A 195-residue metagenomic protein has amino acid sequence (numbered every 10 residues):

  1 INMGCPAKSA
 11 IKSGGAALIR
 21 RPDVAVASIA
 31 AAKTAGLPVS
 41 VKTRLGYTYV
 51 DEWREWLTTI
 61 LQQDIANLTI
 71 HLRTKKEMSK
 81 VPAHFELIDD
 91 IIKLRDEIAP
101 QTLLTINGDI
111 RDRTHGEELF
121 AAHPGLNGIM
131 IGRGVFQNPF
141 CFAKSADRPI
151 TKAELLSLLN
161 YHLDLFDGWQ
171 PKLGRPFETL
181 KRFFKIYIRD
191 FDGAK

Functional and structural regions predicted by a protein language model:
I1, I11-K12, T43, K76-E77 (+3 more regions): Generic detector of intrinsically disordered, low-complexity, polar/charged segments
N2, I19-P22, T69-R73, M78-K80 (+1 more regions): Catalytic beta/alpha-barrel core
N2-R54, T58-L61: Active-site entrance/lid segments in N-terminal catalytic domains of soluble metabolic enzymes
G4-P6, K42-T48, H71-K75, N107-R111 (+1 more regions): Active-site beta-loop-alpha junctions enriched in small/polar residues
A7-G14, K42, I70-R73, Q101 (+2 more regions): Generic, low-specificity signal for short hydrophobic/alpha-helical stretches with a mild N-terminal bias, encompassing
K8-A25, K75-E86, R148-I150: Glycine-rich tight-turn/loop motif centered on a GG-T
A10-K12, V50, S79, H115 (+1 more regions): Generic domain-boundary/flexible-linker signal
A27, T34-P38, W53-N67, E86 (+2 more regions): Alpha/beta catalytic cores of nucleotide-metabolism and tRNA/nucleoside-modifying enzymes
